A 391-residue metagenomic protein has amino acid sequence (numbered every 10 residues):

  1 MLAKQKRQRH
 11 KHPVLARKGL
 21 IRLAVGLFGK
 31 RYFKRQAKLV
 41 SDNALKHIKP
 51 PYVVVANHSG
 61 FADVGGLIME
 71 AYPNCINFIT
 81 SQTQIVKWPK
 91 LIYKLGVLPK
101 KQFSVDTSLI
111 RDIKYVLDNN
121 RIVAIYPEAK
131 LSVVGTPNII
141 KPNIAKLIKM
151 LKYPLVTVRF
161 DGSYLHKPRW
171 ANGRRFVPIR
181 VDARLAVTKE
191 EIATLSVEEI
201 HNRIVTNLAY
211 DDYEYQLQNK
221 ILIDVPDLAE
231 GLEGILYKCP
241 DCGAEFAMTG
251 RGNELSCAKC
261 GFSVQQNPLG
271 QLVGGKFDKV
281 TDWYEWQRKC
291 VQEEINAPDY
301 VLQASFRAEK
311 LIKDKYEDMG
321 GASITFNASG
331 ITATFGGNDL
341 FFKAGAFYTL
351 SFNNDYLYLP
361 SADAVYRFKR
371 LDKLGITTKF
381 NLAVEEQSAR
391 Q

Functional and structural regions predicted by a protein language model:
M1-R17: Compositionally biased, charge-rich terminal segments
P13-K18, R22-G26, K30-N202, Q218-N219 (+7 more regions): Soluble catalytic domains of membrane acyltransferases
M150-P154, A209-Y213, R251: Secondary-structure boundary elements
P178-E245, A362-R390: A broadly conserved sequence feature marking short terminus-proximal activation segments in nucleic acid-centric
D224-K276: Cys/His-rich short segments
S263-G337: Long, charge-rich boundary regions
G274-K279, T349-N353, K373-E386: Short, surface-exposed linear segments at secondary-structure transitions and domain or protein termini
K313-K373: Phosphoinositide-binding peripheral membrane targeting modules
